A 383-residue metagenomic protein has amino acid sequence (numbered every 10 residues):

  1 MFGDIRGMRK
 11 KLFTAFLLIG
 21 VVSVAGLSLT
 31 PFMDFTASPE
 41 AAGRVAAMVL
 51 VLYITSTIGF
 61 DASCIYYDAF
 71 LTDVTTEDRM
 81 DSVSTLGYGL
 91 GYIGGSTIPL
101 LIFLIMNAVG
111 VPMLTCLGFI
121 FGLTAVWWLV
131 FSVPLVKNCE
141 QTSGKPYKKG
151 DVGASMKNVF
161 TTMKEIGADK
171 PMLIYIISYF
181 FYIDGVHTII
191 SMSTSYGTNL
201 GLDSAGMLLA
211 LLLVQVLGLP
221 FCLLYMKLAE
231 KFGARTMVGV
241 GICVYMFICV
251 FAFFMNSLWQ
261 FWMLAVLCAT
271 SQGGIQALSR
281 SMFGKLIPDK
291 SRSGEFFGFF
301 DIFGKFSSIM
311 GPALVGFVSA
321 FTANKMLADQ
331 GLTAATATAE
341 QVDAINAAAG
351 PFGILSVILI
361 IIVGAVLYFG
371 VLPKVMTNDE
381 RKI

Functional and structural regions predicted by a protein language model:
M1-M8, P220-A234, S319: Helix-to-loop junctions at the C-terminal end of transmembrane segments in multipass secondary transporters
K11-G26, T236-F251: Structural signature of the two symmetry-related core transmembrane helices
S28-V51, F253-A265: Helix-loop junctions at membrane interfaces in 12-TM secondary transporters
P31, W127-N138, A347, F352-I383: Multi-pass alpha-helical transporter architecture, strongest for 12-TM Major Facilitator/SLC carriers used
S82-F103, D301-P312: Glycine-rich segments within core transmembrane alpha-helices of 12-TM secondary carriers
L104-V126, F317-I361: A membrane-interface helix-boundary motif in multi-pass transporters
Q141-I176: Juxtamembrane intracellular "pre-TM" segments in multi-pass secondary transporters
S191-M207: Short amphipathic helix-loop junctions that connect adjacent transmembrane helices in Major Facilitator Superfamily/SLC
